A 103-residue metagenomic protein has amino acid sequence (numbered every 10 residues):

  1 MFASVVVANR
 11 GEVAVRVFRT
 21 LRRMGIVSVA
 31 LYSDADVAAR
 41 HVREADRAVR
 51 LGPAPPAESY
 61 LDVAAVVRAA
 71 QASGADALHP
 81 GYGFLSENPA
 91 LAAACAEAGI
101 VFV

Functional and structural regions predicted by a protein language model:
M1-V103: ATP-binding N-terminal substructure of ATP-dependent carboxylate-amine bond-forming enzymes
